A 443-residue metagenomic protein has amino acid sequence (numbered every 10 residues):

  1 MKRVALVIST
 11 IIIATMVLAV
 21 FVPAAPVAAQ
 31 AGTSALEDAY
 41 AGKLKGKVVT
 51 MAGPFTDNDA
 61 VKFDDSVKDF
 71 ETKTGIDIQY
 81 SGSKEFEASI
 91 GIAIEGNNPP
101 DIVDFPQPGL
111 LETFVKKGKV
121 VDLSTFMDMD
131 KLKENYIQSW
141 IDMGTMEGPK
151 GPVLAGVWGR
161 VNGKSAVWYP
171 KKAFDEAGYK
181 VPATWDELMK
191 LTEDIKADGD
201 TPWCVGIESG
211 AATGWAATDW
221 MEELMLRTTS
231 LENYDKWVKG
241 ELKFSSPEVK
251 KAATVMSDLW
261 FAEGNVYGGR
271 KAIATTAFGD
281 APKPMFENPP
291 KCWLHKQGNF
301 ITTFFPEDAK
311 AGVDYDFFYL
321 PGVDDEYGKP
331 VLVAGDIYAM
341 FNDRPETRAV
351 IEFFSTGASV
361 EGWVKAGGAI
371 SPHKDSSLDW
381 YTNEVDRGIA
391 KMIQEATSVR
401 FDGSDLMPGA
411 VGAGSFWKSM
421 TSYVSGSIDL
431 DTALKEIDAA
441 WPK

Functional and structural regions predicted by a protein language model:
Q30-K43, P108-A166, M189, A216 (+2 more regions): Hinge/lid segment of periplasmic solute-binding proteins
K45-T56, I76-S81, I102, A155 (+2 more regions): Short, well-ordered beta-strand elements
D65-S139, M143, K172-A183, P284-M285 (+3 more regions): Extracytoplasmic "Venus flytrap"/periplasmic binding protein-like
K68, T72-K73, E95, P152 (+6 more regions): Extracytoplasmic/periplasmic substrate-recognition and gating elements
I92-A93, P100-D101, L132-K172, Y327-P330 (+2 more regions): A structural signal for short loop-to-beta-strand junctions that line the ligand-binding cleft of periplasmic/secreted
G148-G159, S165, M189-L242: Extracytoplasmic/periplasmic solute-binding protein
T192-D194, V238-A274: Glycine-centered hinge/linker elements that transmit conformational signals in sensory and ligand-binding systems
W237-V238, V364-D375, R387-K443: C-terminal capping/gating helix-and-loop segments adjacent to ligand/active sites or protein-protein/ligand interfaces
